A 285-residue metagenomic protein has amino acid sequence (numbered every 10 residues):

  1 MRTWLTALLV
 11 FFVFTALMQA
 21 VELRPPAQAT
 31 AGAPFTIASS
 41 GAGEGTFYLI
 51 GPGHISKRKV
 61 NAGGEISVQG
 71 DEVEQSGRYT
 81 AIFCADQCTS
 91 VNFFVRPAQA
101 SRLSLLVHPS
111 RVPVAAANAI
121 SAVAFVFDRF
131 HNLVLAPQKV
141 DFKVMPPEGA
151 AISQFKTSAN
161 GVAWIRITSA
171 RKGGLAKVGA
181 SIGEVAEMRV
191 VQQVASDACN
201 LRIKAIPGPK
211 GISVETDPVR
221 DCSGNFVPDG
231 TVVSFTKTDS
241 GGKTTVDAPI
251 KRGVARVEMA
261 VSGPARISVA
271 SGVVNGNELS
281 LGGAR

Functional and structural regions predicted by a protein language model:
M1-L5, A16-R285: The feature marks long extracellular or luminal low-complexity segments
T6-F11: Sec-dependent N-terminal signal peptides
